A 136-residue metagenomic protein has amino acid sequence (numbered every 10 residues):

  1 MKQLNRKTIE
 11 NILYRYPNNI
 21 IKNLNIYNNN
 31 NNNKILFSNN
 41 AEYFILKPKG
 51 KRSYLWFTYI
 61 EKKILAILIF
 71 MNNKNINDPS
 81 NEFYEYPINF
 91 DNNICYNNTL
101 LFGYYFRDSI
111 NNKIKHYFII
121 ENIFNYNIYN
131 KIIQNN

Functional and structural regions predicted by a protein language model:
M1-N97, Y105: Active-site-proximal "nucleotidyltransferase
F90-N136: Catalytic nucleotidyltransferase
